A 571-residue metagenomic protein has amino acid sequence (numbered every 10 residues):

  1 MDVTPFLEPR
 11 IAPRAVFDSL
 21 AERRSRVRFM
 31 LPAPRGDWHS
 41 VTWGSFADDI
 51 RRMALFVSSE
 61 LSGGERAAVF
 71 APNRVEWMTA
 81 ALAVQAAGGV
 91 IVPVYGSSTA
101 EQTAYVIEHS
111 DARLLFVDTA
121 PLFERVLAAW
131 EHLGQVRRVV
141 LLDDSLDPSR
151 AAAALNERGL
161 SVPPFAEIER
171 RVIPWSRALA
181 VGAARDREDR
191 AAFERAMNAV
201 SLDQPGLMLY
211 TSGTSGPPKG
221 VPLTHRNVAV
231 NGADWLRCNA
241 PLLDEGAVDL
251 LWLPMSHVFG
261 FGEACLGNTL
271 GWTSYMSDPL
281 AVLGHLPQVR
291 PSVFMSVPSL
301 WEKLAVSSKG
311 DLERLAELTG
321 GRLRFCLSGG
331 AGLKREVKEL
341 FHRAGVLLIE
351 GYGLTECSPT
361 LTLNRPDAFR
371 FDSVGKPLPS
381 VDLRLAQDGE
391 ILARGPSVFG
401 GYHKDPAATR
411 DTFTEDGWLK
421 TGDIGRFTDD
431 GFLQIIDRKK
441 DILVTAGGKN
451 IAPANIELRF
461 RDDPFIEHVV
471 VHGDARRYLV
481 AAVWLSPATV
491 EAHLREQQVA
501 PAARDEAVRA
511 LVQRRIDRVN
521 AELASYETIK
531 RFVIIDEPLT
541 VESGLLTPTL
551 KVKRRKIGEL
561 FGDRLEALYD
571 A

Functional and structural regions predicted by a protein language model:
S25-V27, A166-Y210, P217, L242-V248: Conserved pre-ATP/AMP-binding loop-to-beta segment of ANL
F29-L82, T99-A104, S176, H225: Conserved AMP-binding/adenylate-forming core of the ANL superfamily
S40-G44, N198, G206-G232: Conserved AMP-binding A3 loop
S58-S59, G89-A180: Structural core segment of the AMP-binding/adenylate-forming
R170-W175, D249, S292-S296, L304-F369 (+2 more regions): Gly/Ser/Thr-rich phosphate-binding loop
V172, H468-V470, R515-A571: Conserved C-terminal "lid"/linker of ANL adenylate-forming enzymes
A229-V248, L253-R314, R322, L347: Conserved AMP-binding/adenylation subdomain of ANL enzymes
P377-S380, R384-A386, E390-T445, D462: Conserved ATP-binding/catalytic segment of the ANL
